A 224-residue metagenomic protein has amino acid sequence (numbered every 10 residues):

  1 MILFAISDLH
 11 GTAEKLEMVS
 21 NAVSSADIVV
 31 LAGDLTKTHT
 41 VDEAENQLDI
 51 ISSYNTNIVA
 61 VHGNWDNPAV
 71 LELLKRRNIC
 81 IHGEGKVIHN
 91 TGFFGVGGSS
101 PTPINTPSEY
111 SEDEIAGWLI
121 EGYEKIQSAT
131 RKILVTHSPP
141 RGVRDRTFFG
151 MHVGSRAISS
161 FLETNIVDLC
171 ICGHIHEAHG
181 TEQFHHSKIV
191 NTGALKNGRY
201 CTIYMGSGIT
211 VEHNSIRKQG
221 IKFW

Functional and structural regions predicted by a protein language model:
I2-H10, N90-S99, I133-H137, K188-G193 (+1 more regions): Active-site-proximal beta-strand elements of phosphoester/diester hydrolases
A5-S7, V29-D34, I58-N64, C80-H82 (+3 more regions): Active-site neighborhood of phospho(di)ester-bond hydrolases with catalytic His/Asp-centered motifs
H10-K15, T36-V41, N64-L71, P101-N105 (+3 more regions): Active-site environment of divalent metal-dependent phosphoester hydrolases
G11-I88: Core catalytic region of metal-dependent phosphoesterases/phosphodiesterases, especially metallo-beta-lactamase-like
V19, N46-I50, W118, G154-F161 (+1 more regions): A general structural detector for well-ordered alpha-helical segments in enzyme core domains, enriched
V23-S24, L48-N55, I126-S128, L162-N165 (+1 more regions): Short, conserved loop/helix-junction motifs that constitute active-site signature segments in enzyme catalytic cores
K37, D66-A157: Conserved catalytic scaffold of divalent metal-dependent phosphoesterases
K86-H89, Y110, R156-N165, A178-W224: Binuclear metal-dependent phosphoesterase catalytic core
